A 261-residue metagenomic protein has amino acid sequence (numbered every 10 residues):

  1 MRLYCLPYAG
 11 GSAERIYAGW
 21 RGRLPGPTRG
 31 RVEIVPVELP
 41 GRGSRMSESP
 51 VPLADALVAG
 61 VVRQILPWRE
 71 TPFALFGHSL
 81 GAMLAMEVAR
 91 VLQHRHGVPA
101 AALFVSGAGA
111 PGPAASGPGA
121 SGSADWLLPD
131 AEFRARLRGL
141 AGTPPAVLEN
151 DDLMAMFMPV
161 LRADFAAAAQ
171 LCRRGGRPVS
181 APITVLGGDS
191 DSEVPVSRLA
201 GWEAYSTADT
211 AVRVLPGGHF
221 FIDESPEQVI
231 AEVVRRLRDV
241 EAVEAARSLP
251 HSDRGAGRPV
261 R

Functional and structural regions predicted by a protein language model:
M1-F76, M83-R261: Domain-scale detector for complete catalytic domains at protein termini or as standalone homologs
